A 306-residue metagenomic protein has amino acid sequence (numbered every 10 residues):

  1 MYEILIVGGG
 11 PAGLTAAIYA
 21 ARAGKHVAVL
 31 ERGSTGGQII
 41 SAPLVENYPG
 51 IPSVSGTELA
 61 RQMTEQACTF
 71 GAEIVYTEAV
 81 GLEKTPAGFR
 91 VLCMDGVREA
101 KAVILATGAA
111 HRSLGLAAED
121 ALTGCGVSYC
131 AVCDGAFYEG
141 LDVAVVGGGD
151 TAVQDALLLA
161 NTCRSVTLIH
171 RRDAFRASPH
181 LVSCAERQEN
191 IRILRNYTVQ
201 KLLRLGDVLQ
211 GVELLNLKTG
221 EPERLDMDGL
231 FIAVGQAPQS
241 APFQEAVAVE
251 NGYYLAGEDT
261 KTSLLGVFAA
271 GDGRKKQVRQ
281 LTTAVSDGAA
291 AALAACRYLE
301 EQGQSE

Functional and structural regions predicted by a protein language model:
M1-E3, Y76-T77, E139-L141, N196 (+1 more regions): Phosphate-coordination loops involved in phosphoryl transfer and adenosine-cofactor binding
Y2-F70, G147, V153-S178: Beta1-alpha1 glycine-rich phosphate/pyrophosphate-binding loop at the start of Rossmann-like nucleotide-binding domains
A17-I18, S41, G115-A118, A156-L158 (+3 more regions): Short amphipathic alpha-helical segments
A67-C93, R98-A100, N161-E258, R297-E306: A Rossmann-like FAD-binding core segment of flavoenzymes
I74-E139, G148: Glycine/small-residue-rich loop that forms an oxyanion/phosphate-binding "nest" at active or ligand-binding sites
A110, G115, A121-F137, I232-Q280 (+2 more regions): FAD-site-proximal beta/loop scaffold in flavoenzymes
